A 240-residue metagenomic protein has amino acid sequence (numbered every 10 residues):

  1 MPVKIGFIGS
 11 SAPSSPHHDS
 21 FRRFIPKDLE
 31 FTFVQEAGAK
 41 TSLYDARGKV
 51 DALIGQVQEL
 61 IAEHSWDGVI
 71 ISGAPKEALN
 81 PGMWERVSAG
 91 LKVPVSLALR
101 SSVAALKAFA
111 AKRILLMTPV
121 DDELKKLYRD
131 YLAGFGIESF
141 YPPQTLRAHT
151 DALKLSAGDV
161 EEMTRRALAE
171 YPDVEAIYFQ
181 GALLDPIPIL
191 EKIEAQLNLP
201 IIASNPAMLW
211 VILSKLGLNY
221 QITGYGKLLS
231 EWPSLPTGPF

Functional and structural regions predicted by a protein language model:
M1-G55, V120-K125, D130-D159: N-terminal glycine-rich anion-binding loop in soluble enzyme alpha/beta folds
I8, W66-S72, L115-L116, V174-G181: Periplasmic-binding protein-like
G9-S15, S72-P81, P119-L124, A182-I187 (+1 more regions): Gly/Ser/Thr-rich loops at beta-strand to alpha-helix junctions that form or flank small-molecule/cofactor-binding
K49-W66, E162-V174: Short, well-structured alpha-helical segments in soluble
Q56-R100: Glycine/small-residue-rich loop that forms an oxyanion/phosphate-binding "nest" at active or ligand-binding sites
R86-K107, I193-I212: Short, acidic/small-residue loops that bind anionic groups at enzyme active sites
E161-L197, A203, A207-L209: Hydrophobic alpha-helical
A203-F240: C-terminal functional extensions of proteins
